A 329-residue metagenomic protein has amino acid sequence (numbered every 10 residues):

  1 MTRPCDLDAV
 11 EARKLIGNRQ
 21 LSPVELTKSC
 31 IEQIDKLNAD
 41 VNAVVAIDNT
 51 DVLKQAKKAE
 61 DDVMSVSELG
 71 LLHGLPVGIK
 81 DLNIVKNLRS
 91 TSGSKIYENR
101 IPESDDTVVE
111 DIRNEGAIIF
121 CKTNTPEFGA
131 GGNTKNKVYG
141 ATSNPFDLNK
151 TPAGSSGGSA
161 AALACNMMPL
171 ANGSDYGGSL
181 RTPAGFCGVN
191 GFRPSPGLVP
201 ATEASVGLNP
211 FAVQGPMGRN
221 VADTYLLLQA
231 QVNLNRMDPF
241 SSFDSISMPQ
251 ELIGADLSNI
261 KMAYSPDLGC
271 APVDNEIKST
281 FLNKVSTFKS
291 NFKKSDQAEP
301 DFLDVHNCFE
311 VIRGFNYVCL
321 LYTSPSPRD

Functional and structural regions predicted by a protein language model:
M1-K57, S290: An N-terminal boundary/leader segment
P23-K28, K57, P249, V273-E299: Acyltransferase
C30, V52, K80, I112 (+2 more regions): Conserved hydrophobic/aromatic pocket- or pore-lining residues that grip, position, or stack substrates in active sites
A59-L75, G254-K261: Immediate post-signal peptide segment of exported/extracytoplasmic ligand-binding proteins
L71-V108, K135: Enzymes and membrane/adaptor proteins characterized by extended Gly/Ser/Thr/Asp/Glu-rich, aromatic-dotted
S104-Q231: Short glycine/serine-rich loop segments
R193-S279: A short helix-breaking turn/cap at a secondary-structure junction
Y322-D329: Conserved small/polar residues in nucleotide/adenosyl-binding loops
